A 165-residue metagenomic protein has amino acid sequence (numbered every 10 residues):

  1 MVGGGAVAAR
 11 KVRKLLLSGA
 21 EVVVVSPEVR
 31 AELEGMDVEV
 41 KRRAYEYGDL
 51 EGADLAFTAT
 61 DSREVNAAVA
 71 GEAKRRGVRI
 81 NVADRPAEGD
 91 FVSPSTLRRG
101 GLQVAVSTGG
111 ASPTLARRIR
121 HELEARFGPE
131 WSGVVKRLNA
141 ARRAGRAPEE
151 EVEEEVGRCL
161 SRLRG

Functional and structural regions predicted by a protein language model:
M1-E28, L33-M36, R43: Hydrophobic, well-ordered beta-alpha structural blocks that scaffold small-molecule cofactor pockets
G5-V7, E64, G110: Residue-level detector of alpha-helix initiation sites
V22, V40, G77-I80: Hydrophobic beta-strand scaffold residues
A44, T60-D61, T108: Short glycine-/small-residue-rich Rossmann-like dinucleotide-binding loops
E51-G52: Alpha-helix C-terminal capping/helix-to-coil transition sites in glycosyltransferase folds
L55-T60, N66-S93: ADP-ribose/adenylate-binding Rossmann-like module
V82-S132: E1/E1-like adenylate-forming module used to activate ubiquitin-like modifiers and sulfur-carrier proteins
G110-G165: An accessory alpha-helical subdomain
